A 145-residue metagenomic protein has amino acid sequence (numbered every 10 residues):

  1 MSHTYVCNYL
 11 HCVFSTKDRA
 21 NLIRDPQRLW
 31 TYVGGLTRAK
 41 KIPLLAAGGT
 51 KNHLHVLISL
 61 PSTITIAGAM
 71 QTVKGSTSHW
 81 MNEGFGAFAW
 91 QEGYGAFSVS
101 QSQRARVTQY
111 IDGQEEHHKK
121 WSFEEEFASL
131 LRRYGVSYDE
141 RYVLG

Functional and structural regions predicted by a protein language model:
M1-G145: Basic nucleic-acid-binding interfaces
